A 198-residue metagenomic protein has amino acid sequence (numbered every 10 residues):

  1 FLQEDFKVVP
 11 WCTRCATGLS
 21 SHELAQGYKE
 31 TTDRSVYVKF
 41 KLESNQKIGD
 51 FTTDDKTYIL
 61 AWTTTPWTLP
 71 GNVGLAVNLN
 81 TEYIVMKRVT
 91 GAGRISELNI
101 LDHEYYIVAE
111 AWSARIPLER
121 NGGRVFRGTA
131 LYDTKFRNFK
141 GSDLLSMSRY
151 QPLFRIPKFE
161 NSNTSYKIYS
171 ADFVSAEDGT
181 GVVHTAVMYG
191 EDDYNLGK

Functional and structural regions predicted by a protein language model:
F1-K198: NTP-handling and nucleic-acid-processing catalytic cores
